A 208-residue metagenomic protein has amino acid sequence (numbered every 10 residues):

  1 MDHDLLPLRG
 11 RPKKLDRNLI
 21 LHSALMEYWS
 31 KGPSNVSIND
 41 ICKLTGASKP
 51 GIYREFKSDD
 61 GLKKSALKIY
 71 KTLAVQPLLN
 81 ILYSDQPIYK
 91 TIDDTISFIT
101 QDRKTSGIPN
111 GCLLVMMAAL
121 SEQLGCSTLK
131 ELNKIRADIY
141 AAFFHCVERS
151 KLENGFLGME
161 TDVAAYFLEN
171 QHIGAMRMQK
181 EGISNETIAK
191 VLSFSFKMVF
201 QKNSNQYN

Functional and structural regions predicted by a protein language model:
M1-L15, N203-N208: N-terminal intrinsically disordered/low-complexity leader segments
D2-L8, L19, S23, E27-G61 (+1 more regions): Helix-turn-helix
L15-M26, S30, L44, G61-S84 (+4 more regions): Alpha-helical structural segments
K31-S34, N110, E153: Short coil/turn segments at alpha/beta junctions that flank glycine-rich nucleotide-binding fingerprints
T91, T105-S127: Amphipathic alpha-helical segments used for helix-helix packing
D102-T105, R149, L168-E186, M198-Y207: Amphipathic C-terminal alpha-helical segment
N110, V115, A119, G158-M178 (+1 more regions): Hydrophobic alpha-helical segments that form the core of small-molecule binding pockets and/or dimer interfaces
L124-C126, R136-A164, V199-Y207: Hydrophobic alpha-helical bundle segments that form small-molecule/ligand-binding pockets
